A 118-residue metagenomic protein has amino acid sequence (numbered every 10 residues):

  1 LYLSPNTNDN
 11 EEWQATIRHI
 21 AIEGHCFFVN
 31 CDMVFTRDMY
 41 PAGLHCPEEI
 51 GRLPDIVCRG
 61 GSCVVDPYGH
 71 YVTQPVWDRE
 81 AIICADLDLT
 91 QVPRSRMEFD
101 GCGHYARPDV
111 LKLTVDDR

Functional and structural regions predicted by a protein language model:
L1-D86: CN hydrolase (nitrilase-like) catalytic-core segments centered on the catalytic cysteine and neighboring Lys/Glu
R79-F99: A short, polar/charged loop-to-alpha-helix boundary motif
V92-R118: Cysteine/selenocysteine-centered motifs that mediate thiol-based redox chemistry or coordinate metal-sulfur cofactors
